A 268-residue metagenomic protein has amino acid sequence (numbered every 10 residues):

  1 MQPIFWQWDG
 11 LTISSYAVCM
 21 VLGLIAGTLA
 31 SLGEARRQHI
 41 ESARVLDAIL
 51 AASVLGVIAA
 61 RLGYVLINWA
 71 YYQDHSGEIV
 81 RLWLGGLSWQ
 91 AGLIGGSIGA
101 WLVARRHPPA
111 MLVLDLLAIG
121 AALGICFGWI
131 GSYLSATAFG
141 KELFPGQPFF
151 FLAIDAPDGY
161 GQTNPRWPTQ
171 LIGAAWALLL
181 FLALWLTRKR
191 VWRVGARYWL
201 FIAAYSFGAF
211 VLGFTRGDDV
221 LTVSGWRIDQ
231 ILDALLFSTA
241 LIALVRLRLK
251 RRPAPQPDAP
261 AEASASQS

Functional and structural regions predicted by a protein language model:
M1-S268: A feature for loop-to-transmembrane-helix boundaries and adjacent hydrophobic helices in multi-pass integral membrane
